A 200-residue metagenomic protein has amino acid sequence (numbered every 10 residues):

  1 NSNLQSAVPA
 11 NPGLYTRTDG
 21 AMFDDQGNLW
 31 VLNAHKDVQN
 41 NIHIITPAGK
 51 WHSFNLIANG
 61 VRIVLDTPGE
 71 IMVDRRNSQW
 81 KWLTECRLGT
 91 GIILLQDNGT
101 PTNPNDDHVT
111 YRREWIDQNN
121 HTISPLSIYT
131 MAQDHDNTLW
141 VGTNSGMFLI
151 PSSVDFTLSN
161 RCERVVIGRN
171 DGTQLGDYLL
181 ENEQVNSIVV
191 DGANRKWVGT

Functional and structural regions predicted by a protein language model:
N1-T200: Carboxylate-rich, polar loop motifs that coordinate divalent cations or form catalytic acidic clusters
